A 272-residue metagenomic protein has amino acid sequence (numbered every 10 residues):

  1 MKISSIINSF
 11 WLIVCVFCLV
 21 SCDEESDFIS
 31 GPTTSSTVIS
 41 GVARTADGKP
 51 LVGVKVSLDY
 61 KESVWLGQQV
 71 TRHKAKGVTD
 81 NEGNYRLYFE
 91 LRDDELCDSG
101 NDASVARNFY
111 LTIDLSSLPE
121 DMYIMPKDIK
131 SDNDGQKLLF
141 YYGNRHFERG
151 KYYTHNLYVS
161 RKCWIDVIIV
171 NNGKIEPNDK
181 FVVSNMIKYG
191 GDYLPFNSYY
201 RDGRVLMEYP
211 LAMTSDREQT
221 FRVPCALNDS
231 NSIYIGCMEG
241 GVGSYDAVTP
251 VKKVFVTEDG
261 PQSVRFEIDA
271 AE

Functional and structural regions predicted by a protein language model:
M1-F10: Bacterial N-terminal signal peptides that target proteins for export
F17-S21: C-terminal motif of bacterial Sec signal peptides marking the signal peptidase cleavage site
C22-D47, Y153-C163: Beta-strand-rich domain onsets/edges
T37-N84: Post-signal-peptide N-terminal segment of Sec-exported extracytoplasmic proteins
D47-L66, G173-G203: Short, ordered, surface-exposed loop/turn motifs in non-cytosolic proteins
L66-L91, Y193-D216: Short, acidic Ser/Thr/Gly-rich low-complexity loop/linker segments typical of extracellular and cell-surface proteins
Y85-L87, Y153-H155, R217-V223: Short strand-edge motifs at loop-to-beta-strand transitions and within beta-strands of extracellular beta-rich domains
D93-Y142, C237-P250: A short, solvent-exposed loop/turn motif at the edges and junctions of modular extracellular/periplasmic domains
